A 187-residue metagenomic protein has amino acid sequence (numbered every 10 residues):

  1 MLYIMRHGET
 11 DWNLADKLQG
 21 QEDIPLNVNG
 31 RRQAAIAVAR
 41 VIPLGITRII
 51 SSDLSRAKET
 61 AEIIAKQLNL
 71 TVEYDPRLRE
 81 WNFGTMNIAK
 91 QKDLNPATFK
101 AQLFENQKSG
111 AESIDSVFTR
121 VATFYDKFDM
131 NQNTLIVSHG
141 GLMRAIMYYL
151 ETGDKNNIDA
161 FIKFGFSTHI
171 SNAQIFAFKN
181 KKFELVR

Functional and structural regions predicted by a protein language model:
L2, M130-G140: Generic beta-sheet signal
M5, E9-L68: Active-site-proximal alpha-helix that buttresses catalytic centers in soluble enzyme cores
T10, L142-M143: Short active-site segment of divalent metal-dependent hydrolases/proteases that encodes the spacing between
R40, Q67, K127, Y149-G153: Active-site catalytic microenvironments for nucleophilic, acid-base chemistry
I50, E73-D75, V186: General small-molecule cofactor/ligand-binding pocket signal
S52-L54, R77, I136-G141: Short, well-ordered beta-to-alpha junction loops that form the rim of enzyme active sites and present histidine/acidic
Q67-A122: Phosphate-handling substructures
D154-E184: Domain-level recognition of soluble alpha/beta enzyme cores, biased toward histidine phosphatases/phosphomutases
